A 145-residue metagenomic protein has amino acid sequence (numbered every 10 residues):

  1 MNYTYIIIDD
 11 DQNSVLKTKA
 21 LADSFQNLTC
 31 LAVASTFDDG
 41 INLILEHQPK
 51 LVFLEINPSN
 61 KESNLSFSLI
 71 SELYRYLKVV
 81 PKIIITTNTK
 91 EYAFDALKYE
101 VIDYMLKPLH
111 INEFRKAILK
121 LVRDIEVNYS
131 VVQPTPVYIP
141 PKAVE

Functional and structural regions predicted by a protein language model:
Y3, D11-F37: Two-component/phosphorelay signaling modules centered on CheY-like receiver
V33-L51: Acidic, metal-coordinating helix/loop segments flanking the phosphotransfer/catalytic sites of two-component signaling
F53-N57: Active-site residues of response regulator receiver
S63-V79: Short amphipathic alpha-helix used as the core "switch/output" element in two-component signaling
N64-S68, N88-Y104: Alpha4 helix (beta4-alpha4-beta5 surface) of REC/receiver domains from two-component response regulators
Y74-R75, V80-K90: A short, hydrophobic beta-strand element within the central beta-sheet of small alpha/beta folds
K107: A Lys-centered signature of the CheY-like receiver
L119, R123-E145: Conserved binding/recognition cores within well-folded domains
